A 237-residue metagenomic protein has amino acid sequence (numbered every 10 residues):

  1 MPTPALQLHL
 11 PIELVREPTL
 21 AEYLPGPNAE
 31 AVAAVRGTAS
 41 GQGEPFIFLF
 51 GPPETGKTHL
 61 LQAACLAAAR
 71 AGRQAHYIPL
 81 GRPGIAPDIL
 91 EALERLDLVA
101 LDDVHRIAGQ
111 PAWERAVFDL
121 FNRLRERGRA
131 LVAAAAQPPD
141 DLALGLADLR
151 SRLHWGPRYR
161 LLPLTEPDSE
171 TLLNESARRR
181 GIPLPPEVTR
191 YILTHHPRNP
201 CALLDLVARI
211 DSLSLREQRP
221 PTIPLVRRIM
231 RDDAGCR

Functional and structural regions predicted by a protein language model:
M1-G37, L215-R237: A short, basic N-terminal segment
G43-L61: Walker A/P-loop nucleotide-binding motif
R70-L98: AAA+/P-loop NTPase substrate/partner-engagement loops
D88-A134: Conserved nucleotide-sensing/catalytic segment adjacent to the nucleotide-binding pocket in NTP-handling enzymes
P139-H154: Short regulatory helix/loop adjacent to the ATP-binding pocket of P-loop NTPases
G156-D168: Conserved AAA+ ATPase "SRH/arginine-finger" region at the nucleotide-binding site
T165-P185: Conserved small helical "lid"/interfacial subdomain of P-loop NTPases
R190-T194, C201-L215: C-terminal helical "lid" of AAA+/P-loop NTPase domains
